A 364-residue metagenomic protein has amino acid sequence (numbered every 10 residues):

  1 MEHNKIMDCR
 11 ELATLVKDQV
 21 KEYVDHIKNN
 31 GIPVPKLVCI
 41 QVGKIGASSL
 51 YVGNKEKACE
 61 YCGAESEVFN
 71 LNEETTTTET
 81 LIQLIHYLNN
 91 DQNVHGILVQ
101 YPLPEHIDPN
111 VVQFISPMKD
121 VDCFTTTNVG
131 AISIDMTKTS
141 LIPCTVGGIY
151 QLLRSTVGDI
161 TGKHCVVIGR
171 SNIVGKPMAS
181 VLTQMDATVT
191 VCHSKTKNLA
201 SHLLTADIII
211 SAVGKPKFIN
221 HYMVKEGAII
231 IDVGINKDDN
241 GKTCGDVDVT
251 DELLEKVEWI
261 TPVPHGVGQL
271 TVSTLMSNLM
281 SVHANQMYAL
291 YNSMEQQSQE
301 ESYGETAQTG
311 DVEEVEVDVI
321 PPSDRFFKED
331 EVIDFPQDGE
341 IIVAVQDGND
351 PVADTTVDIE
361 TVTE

Functional and structural regions predicted by a protein language model:
E2-M7, E11, L270-T306, G310-E314 (+1 more regions): C-terminal helix-to-coil terminal segments
E2-N30: Positively charged, low-complexity intrinsically disordered leader regions
V42-K44, S48-N54, S140-I219, M223 (+1 more regions): Glycine-rich phosphate/diphosphate-binding loop of Rossmann-like nucleotide-binding domains
G43, E67-T77, S194-T196: Short beta->alpha junction loops
C59-N72, V189-V191: Short beta-strand elements in bilobed, periplasmic/extracellular small-molecule ligand-binding domains
T80-Q92: Short, well-structured alpha-helical segments in soluble
G96-I160: Anion-binding alpha/beta catalytic cores of soluble intermediary-metabolism enzymes, centered on
H193-N285: Rossmann-like adenosine-cofactor binding region
